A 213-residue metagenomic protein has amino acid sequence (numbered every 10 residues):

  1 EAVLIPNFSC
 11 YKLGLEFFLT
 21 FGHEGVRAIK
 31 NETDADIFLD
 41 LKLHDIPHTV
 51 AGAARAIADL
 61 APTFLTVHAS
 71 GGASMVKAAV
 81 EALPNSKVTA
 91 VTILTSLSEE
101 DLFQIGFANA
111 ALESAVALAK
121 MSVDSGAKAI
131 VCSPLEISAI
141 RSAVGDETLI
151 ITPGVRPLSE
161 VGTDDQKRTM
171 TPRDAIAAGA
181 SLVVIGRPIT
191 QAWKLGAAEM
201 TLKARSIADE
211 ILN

Functional and structural regions predicted by a protein language model:
E1-S9: A short, Lys/Arg-enriched amphipathic alpha-helix followed by its capping loop at the start of a domain
A2-V3, L39, H48-I57, S138 (+2 more regions): Catalytic cores of alpha/beta
P6, E32, L60, S125 (+1 more regions): Structural motif
S9, A35-D36, S86, T148: A structural micro-motif
C10-F64: Metabolite-binding pocket within alpha/beta catalytic cores that recognizes anionic/polar moieties
Y11, K42, L65, S122 (+4 more regions): Conserved, mostly hydrophobic/aromatic
D45-A129, S133-S138, A143-I151, V155-G162: Conserved anion-binding
V76-A82, I189-N213: C-terminal helical cap(s) of enzyme catalytic domains, especially alpha/beta-barrels
